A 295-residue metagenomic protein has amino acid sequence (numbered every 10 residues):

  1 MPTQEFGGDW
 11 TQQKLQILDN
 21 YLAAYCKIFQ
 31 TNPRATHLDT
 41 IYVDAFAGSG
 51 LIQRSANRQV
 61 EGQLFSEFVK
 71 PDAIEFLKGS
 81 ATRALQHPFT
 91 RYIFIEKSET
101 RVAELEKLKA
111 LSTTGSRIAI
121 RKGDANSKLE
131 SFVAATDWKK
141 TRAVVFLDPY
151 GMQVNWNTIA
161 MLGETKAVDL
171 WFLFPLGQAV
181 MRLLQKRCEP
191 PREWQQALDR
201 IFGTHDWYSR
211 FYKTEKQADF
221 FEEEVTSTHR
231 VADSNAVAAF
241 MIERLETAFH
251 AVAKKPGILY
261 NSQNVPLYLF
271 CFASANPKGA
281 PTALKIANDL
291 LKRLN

Functional and structural regions predicted by a protein language model:
M1-N295: Class I S-adenosyl-L-methionine-dependent methyltransferase catalytic core
